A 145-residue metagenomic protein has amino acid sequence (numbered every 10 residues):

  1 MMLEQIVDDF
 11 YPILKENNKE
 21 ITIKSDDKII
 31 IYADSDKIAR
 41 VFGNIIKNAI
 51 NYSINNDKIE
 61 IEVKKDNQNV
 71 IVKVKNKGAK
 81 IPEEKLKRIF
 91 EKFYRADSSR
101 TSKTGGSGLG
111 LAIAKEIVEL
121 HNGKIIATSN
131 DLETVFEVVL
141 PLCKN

Functional and structural regions predicted by a protein language model:
K15, E20-I29, N67: Conserved catalytic submotifs in the C-terminal HATPase_c
I38-A39: A residue-level detector for a conserved hydrophobic packing site within the catalytic ATP-binding domain
A49-I50: Short helix-loop "hinge" at the ATP-lid/N-box region of the Bergerat-fold HATPase_c
N56-Q68: Short beta-strand/loop element within the Bergerat-fold HATPase_c
I81-F93: Short conserved segment of the HATPase_c
G110, A114: Short alpha-helical Gxxx[C/S/T] motif in the catalytic ATP-binding
N122-G123: Conserved glycine-rich
